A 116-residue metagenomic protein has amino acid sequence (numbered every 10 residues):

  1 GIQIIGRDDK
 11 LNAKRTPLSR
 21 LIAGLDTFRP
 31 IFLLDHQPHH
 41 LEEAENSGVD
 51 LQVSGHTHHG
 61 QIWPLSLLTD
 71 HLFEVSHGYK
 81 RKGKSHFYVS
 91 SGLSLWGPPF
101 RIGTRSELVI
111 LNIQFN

Functional and structural regions predicted by a protein language model:
G1-N116: Soluble catalytic domains of enzymes that build or remodel membrane lipids, polysaccharides, and related
